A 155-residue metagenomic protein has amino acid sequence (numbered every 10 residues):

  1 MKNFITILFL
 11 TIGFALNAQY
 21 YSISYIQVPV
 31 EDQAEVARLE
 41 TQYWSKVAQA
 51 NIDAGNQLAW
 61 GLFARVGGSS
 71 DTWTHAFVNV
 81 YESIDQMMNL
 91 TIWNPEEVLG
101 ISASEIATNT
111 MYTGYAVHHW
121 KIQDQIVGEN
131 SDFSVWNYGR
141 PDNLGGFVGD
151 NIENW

Functional and structural regions predicted by a protein language model:
M1-Y21: Bacterial Sec-dependent N-terminal signal peptides
A18-W155: Short S/T/G/P-rich N-terminal loop/turn motif that feeds into the first structured element of a domain
